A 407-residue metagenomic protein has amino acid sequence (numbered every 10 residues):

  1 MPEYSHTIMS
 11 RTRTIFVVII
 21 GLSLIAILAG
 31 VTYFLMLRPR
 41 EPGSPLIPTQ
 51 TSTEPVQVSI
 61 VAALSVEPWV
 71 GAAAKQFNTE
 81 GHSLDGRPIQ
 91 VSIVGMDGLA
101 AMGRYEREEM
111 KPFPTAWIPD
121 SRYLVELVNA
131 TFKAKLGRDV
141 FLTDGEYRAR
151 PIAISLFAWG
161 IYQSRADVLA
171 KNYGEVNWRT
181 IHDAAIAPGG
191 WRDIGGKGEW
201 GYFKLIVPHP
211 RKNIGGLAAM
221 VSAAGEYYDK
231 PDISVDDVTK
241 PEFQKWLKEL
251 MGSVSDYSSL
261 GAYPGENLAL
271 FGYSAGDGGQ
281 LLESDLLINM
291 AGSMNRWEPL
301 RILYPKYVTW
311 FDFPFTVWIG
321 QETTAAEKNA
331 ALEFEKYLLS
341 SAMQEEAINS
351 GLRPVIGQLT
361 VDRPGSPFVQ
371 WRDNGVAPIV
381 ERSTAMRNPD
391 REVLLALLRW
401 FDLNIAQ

Functional and structural regions predicted by a protein language model:
M1-T12: N-terminal Lys/Arg-rich, disordered targeting/topogenic segments
S10-T32, G320-Q407: Extracellular/periplasmic juxtamembrane helices and adjacent flexible linkers that interface with membrane partners
T14-G21, G30-Y147, L268: Early extracytoplasmic/lumenal segment of secretory-pathway proteins
T53-P55, G86-P88, K111-F113, G145-Y147 (+6 more regions): Extracytoplasmic
K135-K212: A conserved helix-loop-strand patch within extracytoplasmic ligand-binding domains of the periplasmic binding
T143-W159, Q244-G261, M294-T323, K328: Periplasmic-binding protein-like
R165-K171, K212, E226-S234, Q321-A331: Short helix-loop capping/hinge motifs at secondary-structure junctions, enriched in acidic/polar residues
A218-L303: Ligand-binding pocket segment of bilobal, Venus flytrap-like solute-binding proteins
